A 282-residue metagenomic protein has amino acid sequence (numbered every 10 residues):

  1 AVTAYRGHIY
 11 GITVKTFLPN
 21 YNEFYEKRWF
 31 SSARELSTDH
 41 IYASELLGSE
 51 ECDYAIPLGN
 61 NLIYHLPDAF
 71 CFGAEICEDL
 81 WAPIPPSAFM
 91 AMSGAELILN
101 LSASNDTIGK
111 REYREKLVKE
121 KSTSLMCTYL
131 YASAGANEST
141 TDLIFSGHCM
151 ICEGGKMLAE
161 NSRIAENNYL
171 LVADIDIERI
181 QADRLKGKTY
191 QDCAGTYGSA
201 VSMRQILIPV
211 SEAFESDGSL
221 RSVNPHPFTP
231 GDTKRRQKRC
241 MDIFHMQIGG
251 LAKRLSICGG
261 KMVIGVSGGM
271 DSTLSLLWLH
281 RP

Functional and structural regions predicted by a protein language model:
A1-G265, T273-P282: Enzyme catalytic cores with a strong preference for nitrogen-chemistry domains
G269: Conserved G/P- and acidic residue-centered "switch" motifs that form tight phosphate/ATP-binding loops in soluble
